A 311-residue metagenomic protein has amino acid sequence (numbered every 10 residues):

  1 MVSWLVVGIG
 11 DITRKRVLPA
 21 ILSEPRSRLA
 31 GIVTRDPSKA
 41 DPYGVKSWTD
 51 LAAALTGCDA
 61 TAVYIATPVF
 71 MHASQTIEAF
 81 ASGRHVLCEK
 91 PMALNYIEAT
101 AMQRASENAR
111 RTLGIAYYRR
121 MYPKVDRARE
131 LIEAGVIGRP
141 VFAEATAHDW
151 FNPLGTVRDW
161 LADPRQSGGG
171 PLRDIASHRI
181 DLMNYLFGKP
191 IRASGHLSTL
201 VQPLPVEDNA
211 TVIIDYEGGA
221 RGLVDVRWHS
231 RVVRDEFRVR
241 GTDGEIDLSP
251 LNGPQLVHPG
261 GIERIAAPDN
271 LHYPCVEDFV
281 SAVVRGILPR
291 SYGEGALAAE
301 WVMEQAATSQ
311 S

Functional and structural regions predicted by a protein language model:
M1, A62-I65, R111, S281-S311: C-terminal helix-rich "cap/oligomerization" subdomain common to oxidoreductases
M1-Y43: N-terminal Rossmann-like dinucleotide-binding module
I12, A266-E277, S291: Active-site loop of classical SDR/Rossmann-like NAD(P)-dependent oxidoreductases, centered on the catalytic Tyr-X3-Lys
V45-A105: Beta-loop-alpha module in the N-terminal Rossmann-like domain of NAD(P)-dependent dehydrogenases, especially those
I65, C88-E89, L113-I115, L248: Hydrophobic residues in well-ordered beta-strands that form the structural core
A101-R119, G138-A143: Rossmann-fold dehydrogenase core element
R119-H196, L200-P203: Predominantly a Rossmann-like dinucleotide-binding segment in NAD(P)-dependent oxidoreductases
I180-G253, V276-L288, E304: Contiguous beta-strand/loop segments that form the cofactor/metal-binding neighborhood of enzyme cores
